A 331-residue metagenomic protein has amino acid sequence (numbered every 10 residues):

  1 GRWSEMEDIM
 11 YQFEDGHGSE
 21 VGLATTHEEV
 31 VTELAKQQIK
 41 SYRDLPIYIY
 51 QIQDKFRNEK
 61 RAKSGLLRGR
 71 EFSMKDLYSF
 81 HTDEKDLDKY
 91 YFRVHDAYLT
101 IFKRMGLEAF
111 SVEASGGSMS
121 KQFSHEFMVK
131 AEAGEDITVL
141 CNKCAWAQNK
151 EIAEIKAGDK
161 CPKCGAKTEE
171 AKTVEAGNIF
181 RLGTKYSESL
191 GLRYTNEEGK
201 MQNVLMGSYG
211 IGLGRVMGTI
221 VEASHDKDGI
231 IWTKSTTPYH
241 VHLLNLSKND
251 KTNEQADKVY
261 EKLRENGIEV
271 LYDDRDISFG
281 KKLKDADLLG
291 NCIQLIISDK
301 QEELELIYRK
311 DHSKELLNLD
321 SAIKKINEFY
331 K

Functional and structural regions predicted by a protein language model:
G1-K331: NTP/phosphate- and nucleic-acid-binding module
